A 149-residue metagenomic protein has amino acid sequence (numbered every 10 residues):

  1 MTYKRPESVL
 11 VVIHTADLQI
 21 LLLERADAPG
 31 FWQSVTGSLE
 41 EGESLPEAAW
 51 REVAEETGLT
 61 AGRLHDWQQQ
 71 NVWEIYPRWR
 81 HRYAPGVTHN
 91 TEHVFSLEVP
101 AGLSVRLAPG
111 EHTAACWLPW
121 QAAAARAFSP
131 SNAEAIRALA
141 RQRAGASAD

Functional and structural regions predicted by a protein language model:
M1-I20, E41: Conserved N-terminal beta-strand and adjoining loop/helix that marks the start of the Nudix/MutT-like hydrolase domain
A26, S38: Residue-level signal for short, function-critical loop segments
D27-F31: N-terminal first-folded block
Q33-G37: A short gly/proline-enriched turn/hairpin at secondary-structure junctions
L39-S131: Unchanged
A124-D149: Charged phosphate-binding loop/patch that engages nucleotide di/tri-phosphates or the phosphate backbone of nucleic
